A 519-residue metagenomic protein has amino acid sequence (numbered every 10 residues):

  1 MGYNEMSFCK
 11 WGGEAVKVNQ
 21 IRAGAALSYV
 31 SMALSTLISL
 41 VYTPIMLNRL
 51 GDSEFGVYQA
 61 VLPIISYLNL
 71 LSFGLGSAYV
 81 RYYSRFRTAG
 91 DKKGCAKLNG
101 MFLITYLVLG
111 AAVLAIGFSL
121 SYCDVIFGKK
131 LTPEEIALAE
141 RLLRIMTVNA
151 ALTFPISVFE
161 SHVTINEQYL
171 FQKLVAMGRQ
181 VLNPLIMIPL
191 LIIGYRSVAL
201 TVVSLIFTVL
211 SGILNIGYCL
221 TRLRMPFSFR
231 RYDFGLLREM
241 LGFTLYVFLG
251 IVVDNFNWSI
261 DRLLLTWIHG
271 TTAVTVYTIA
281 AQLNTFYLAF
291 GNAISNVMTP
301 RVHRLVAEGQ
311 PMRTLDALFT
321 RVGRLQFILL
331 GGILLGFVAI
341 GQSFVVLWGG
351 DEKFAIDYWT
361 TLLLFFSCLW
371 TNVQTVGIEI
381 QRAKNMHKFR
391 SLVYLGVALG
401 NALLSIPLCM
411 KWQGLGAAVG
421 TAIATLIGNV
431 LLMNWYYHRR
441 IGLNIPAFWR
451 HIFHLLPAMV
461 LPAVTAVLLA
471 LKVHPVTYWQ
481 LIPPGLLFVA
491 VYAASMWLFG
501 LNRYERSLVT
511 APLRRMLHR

Functional and structural regions predicted by a protein language model:
G2-E14, L443-N444, V467-R519: Membrane-proximal transmembrane or re-entrant/amphipathic helices at the cytosolic face
Y3-I21, V198, N215-W258, R301-A317 (+2 more regions): Interhelical loop/hinge segments that connect adjacent transmembrane helices in multipass membrane
C9-W11, I104-S259, A466-L468: Hydrophobic transmembrane helix module of multi-pass membrane transport proteins
V18, A151-G178, Y195-V198, L362-G396: Membrane-interface junctions at transmembrane-helix termini in multi-pass inner-membrane proteins
Q20-R85, L114-G117, N149, P184 (+5 more regions): Signature of the first transmembrane helix
A23-S39, V203-N215, C219, F234-R304 (+2 more regions): Transmembrane helical elements of multi-pass membrane transporters/channels
I45-R49, S53-E54, L170, V181-I213 (+7 more regions): Membrane-interface helix-loop junctions in multi-pass transport and translocation proteins
F73-A89, I165, L223-R224, A280 (+3 more regions): Helix-loop junctions and terminal segments of transmembrane helices in multi-pass membrane transport/translocation
